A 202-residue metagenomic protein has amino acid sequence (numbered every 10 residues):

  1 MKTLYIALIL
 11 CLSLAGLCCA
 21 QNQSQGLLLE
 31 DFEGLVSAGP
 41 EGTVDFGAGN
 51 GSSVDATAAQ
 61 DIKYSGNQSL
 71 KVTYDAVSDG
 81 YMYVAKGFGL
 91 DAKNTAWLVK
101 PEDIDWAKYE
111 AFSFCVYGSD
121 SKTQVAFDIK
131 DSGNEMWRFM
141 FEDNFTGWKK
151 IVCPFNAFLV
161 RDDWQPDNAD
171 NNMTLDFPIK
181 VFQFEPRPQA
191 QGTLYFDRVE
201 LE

Functional and structural regions predicted by a protein language model:
M1-L4: Positively charged n-region of N-terminal signal peptides that target proteins for export
A7-A15: Bacterial N-terminal signal peptides
C19-E202: Beta-rich carbohydrate-recognition modules and glycan-binding surfaces
